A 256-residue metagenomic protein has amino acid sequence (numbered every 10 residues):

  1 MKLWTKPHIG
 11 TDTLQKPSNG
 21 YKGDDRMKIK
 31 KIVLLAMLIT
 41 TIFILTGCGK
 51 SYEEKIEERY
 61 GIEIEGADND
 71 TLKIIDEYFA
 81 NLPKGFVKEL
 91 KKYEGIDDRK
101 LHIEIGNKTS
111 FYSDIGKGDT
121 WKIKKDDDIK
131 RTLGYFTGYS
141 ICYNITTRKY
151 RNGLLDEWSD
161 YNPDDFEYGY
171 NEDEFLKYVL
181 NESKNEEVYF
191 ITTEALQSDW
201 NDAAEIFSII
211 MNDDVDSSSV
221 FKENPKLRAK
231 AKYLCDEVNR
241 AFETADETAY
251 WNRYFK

Functional and structural regions predicted by a protein language model:
M1, K22-R26, D164: Short intrinsically disordered terminal tails
G10-R26: Short, Lys/Arg-enriched N-terminal segments with co-localized hydrophobic residues within the first ~10-30 amino acids
R26-I32: Positively charged n-region of N-terminal signal peptides that target proteins for export
I32-T40: Sec-dependent N-terminal signal peptides
T46-G47: C-terminal motif of bacterial Sec signal peptides marking the signal peptidase cleavage site
Y52-D119, I123-D126: Auxiliary, metal-adjacent structural segments of Zn-dependent hydrolase domains
E94-K256: Active-site-flanking segments in enzyme catalytic domains
